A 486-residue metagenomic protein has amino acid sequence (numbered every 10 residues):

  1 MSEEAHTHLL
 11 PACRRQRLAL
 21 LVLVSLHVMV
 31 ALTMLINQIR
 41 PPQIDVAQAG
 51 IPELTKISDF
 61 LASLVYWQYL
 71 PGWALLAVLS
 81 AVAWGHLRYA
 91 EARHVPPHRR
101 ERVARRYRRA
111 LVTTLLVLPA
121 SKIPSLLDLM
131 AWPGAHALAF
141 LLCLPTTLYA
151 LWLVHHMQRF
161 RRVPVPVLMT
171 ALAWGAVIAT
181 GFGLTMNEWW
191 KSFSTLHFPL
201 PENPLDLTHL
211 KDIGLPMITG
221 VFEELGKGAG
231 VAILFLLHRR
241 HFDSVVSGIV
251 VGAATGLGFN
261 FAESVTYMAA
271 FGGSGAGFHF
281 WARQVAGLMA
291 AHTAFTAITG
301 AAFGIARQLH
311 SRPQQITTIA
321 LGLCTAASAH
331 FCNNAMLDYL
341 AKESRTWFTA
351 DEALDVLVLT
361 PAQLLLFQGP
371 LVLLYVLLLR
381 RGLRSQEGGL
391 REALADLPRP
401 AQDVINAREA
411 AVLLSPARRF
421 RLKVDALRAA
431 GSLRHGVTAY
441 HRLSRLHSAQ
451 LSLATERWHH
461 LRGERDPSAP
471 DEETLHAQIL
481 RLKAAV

Functional and structural regions predicted by a protein language model:
M1-V486: Hydrophobic alpha-helical segments at protein termini of multi-pass membrane proteins
